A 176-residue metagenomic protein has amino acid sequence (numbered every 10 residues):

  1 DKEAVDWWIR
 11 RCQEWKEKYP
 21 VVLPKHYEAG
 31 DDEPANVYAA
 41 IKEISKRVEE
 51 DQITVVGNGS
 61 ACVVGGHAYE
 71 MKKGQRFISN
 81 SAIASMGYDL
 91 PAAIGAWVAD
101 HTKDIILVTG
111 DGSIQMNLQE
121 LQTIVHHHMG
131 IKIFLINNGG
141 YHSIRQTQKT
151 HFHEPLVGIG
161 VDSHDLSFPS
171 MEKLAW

Functional and structural regions predicted by a protein language model:
D1-K2, V64, Y69-W176: Thiamine diphosphate
D1-R10: Terminal amphipathic helices with adjacent charged low-complexity linkers/tails
W7-W8, W15, W97, W176: A residue-identity detector for tryptophan
Q13-A96: Active-site diphosphate/adenylate-binding microenvironment
